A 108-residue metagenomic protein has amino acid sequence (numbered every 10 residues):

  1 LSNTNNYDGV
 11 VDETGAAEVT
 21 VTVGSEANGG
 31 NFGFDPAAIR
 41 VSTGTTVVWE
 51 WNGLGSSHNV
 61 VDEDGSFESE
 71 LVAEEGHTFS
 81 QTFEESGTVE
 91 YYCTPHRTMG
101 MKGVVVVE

Functional and structural regions predicted by a protein language model:
L1-D12, A73-E108: Extracellular/periplasmic metallocenter environments
V10, N31-G33, S66: Residue-level preference for alpha-helix termini and adjacent loops
G15-T43: N-terminal edge beta-strand
E18, T46, S57, K102: Exposed beta-strand and adjacent loop surfaces of beta-rich binding modules that mediate intermolecular recognition
V21-V23, V60, V105: Bulky hydrophobic/aromatic "packing anchor" residues in well-ordered structure
S25, T45, W51-L54, D64 (+3 more regions): A mature extracytoplasmic/lumenal domain signature
P36-L54, T78-F83, V89: Beta-strand cores of secreted/periplasmic/IMS beta-sandwich domains, seen most often in copper-related folds
N52-E75: Histidine- and aromatic-enriched segments that form or immediately flank copper-ligand environments
